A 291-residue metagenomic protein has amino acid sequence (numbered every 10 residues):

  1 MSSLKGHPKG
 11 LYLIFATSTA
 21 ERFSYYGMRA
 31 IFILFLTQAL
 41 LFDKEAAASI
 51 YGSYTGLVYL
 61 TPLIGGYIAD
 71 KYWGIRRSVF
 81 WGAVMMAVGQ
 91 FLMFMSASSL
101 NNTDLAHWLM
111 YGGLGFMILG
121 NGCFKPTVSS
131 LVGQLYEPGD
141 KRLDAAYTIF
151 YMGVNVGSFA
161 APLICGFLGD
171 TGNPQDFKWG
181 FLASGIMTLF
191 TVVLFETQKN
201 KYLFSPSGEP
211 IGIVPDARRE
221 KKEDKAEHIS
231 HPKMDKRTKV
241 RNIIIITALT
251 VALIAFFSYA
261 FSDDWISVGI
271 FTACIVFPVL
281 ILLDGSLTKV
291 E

Functional and structural regions predicted by a protein language model:
M1-K9, P138, G166-E291: Intracellular loop-helix junctions on the cytosolic face of multi-pass helical membrane proteins
M1-Y25, N101-W108: Cytosolic juxtamembrane N-terminal segment immediately preceding the first transmembrane helix of multi-pass
T19, G89, T103-F124: Hydrophobic core of transmembrane alpha-helices in multi-pass small-molecule transporters, especially MFS/SLC-type
R29-A30, L63-I64, V156-T171: A gly/Pro-rich, aromatic-decorated transmembrane alpha-helix motif that marks the paired, flexible gating helices
A30-I50, D170: Short amphipathic helix-loop junctions that connect adjacent transmembrane helices in Major Facilitator Superfamily/SLC
L36-T37, I68-Y72, L100, I164-P174: Interfacial helix-cap and linker-helix signal at transmembrane-aqueous boundaries of multi-pass secondary transporters
G52-K71, A87, K125, F159-A161: Central cavity-lining transmembrane alpha-helices of secondary-active solute carriers, predominantly the Major
W81-L105: C-terminal ends and interior cores of transmembrane alpha-helices in multi-pass membrane transporters/permeases
